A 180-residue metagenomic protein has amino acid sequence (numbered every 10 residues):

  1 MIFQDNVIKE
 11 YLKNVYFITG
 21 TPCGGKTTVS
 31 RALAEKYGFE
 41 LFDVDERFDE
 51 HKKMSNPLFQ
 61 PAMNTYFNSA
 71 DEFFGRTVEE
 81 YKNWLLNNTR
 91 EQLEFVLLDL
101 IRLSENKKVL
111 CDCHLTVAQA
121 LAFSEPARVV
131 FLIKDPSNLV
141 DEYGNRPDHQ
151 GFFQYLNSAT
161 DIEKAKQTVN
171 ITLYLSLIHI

Functional and structural regions predicted by a protein language model:
I18: Hydrophobic anchor at the beta1->P-loop junction of P-loop NTPases
T21: P-loop (Walker A) phosphate-binding loop of NTP-binding proteins
G24: ATP-binding Walker
T27: Walker A/P-loop
F39-M54: Short beta-strand-centered segment that lines the nucleotide-binding/catalytic pocket of NTP-utilizing
E50-K108, H114-L115: ATP-dependent small-molecule kinase phosphotransfer cores that center on conserved nucleotide phosphate-binding segments
C111-Y155: ATP-dependent NMP and nucleoside kinases share a basic, alpha-helical "lid"
I178-I180: Conserved small/polar residues in nucleotide/adenosyl-binding loops
